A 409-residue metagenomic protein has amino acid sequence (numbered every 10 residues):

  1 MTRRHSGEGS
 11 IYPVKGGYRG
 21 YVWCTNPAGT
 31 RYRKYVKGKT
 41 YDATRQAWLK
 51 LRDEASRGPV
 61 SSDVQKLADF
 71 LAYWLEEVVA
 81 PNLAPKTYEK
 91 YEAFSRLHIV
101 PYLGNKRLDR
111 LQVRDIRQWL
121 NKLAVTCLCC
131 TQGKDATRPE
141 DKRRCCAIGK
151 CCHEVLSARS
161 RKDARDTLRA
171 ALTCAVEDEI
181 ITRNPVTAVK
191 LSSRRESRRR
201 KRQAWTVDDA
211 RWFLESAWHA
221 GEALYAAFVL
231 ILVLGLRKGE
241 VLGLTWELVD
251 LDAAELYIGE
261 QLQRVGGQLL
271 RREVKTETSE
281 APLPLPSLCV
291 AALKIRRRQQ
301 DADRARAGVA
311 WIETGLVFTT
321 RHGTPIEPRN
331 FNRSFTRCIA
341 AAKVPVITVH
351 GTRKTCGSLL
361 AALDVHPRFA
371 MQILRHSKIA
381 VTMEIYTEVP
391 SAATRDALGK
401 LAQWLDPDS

Functional and structural regions predicted by a protein language model:
M1-K15: Short N-terminal "domain-start" leader segments that mark the transition from disordered tails or signal peptides into
M1-T2, H219, A253, L262-C289 (+7 more regions): C-terminal secondary-structure termini that scaffold catalytic or DNA-interacting sites
R3-R4, L128-C129, R211-Y225, L234 (+4 more regions): Short, basic (Lys/Arg/His-rich) helix/loop patches that form interaction surfaces in the mid-to-C-terminal regions
Y12-Q118, R296-V317, R321-T324, D406: N-terminal DNA-binding module of tyrosine recombinases/phage integrases
A28-R31, K50-S61, A72-K86, R96-K201 (+2 more regions): N-terminal core-binding DNA-recognition domain of tyrosine recombinases/integrases
D63, L67, L71, A84-T87 (+11 more regions): Hydrophobic (often cysteine-bearing) scaffold residues that line and stabilize catalytic clefts of nucleotide/cofactor
T131-T167, E177-L244, L251-D252, Q263-R264 (+4 more regions): Basic, Lys/Arg- and aromatic-enriched nucleic-acid-binding interface segment
V186-A188, A253-G259, T348, L359 (+2 more regions): Short functional hotspots where side chains directly engage DNA or cofactors
